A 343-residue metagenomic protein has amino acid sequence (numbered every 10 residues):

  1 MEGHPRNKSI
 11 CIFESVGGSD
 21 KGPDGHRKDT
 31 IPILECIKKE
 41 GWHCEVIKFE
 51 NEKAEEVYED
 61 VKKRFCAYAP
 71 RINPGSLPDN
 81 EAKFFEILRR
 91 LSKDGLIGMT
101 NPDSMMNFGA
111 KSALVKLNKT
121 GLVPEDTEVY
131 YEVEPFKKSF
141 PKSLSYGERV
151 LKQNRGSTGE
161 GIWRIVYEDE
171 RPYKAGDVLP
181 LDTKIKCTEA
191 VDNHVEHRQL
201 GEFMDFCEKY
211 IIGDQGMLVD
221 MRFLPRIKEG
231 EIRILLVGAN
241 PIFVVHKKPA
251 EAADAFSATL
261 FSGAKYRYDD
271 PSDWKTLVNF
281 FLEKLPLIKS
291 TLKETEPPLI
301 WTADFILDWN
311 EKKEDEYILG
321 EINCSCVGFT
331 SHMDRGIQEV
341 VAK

Functional and structural regions predicted by a protein language model:
H4-G22: Nucleotide-activated donor-dependent transferases that construct or modify glycoconjugates
K8, E160, I232, W301-A303 (+1 more regions): Change "...and in nucleic-acid phosphodiester-cleaving endonucleases..." to "...and in nucleic-acid processing enzymes
C11, A67-R71, V150, V219: Structural motif
G17-S139, S157: Conserved N-proximal alpha/beta basic substrate-recognition cap immediately N-terminal to, or forming the N-lobe
F140-L151: Acidic/histidine-enriched active-site and ligand-binding environments that engage anionic O-linkages
R149, P241-F243, W301, I318-G320: Protein kinase-like catalytic core scaffold
E160-T291, I306-L307: Phosphate-binding site of ATP-dependent enzymes
S272, T276, K289-L299, I306-K343: C-terminal active-site "lid" helix and adjoining low-complexity regulatory extension at the edge of ATP-using catalytic
